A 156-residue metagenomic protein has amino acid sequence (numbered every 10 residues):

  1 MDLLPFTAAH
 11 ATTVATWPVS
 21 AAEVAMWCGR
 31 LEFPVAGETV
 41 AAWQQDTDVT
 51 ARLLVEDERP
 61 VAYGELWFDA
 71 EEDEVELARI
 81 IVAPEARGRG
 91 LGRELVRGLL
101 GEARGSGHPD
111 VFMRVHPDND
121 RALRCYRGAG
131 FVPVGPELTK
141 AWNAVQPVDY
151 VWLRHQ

Functional and structural regions predicted by a protein language model:
M1-D2: Extreme N-terminal starter segment of soluble prokaryotic enzymes
P5-R87, V96-E102, S106, T139 (+1 more regions): Acetyl-CoA-dependent GNAT
T12, L123-R124: Alpha-helical elements of the RecA-like P-loop NTPase motor core of helicases
G90: Glycine-rich phosphate-binding loop
R93: Residues forming the Rossmann-fold NAD(P)(H) cofactor-binding site
P109-F112, H116-L123, A129-V132, T139-Q156: C-terminal "cap" of GNAT-fold acetyltransferases
